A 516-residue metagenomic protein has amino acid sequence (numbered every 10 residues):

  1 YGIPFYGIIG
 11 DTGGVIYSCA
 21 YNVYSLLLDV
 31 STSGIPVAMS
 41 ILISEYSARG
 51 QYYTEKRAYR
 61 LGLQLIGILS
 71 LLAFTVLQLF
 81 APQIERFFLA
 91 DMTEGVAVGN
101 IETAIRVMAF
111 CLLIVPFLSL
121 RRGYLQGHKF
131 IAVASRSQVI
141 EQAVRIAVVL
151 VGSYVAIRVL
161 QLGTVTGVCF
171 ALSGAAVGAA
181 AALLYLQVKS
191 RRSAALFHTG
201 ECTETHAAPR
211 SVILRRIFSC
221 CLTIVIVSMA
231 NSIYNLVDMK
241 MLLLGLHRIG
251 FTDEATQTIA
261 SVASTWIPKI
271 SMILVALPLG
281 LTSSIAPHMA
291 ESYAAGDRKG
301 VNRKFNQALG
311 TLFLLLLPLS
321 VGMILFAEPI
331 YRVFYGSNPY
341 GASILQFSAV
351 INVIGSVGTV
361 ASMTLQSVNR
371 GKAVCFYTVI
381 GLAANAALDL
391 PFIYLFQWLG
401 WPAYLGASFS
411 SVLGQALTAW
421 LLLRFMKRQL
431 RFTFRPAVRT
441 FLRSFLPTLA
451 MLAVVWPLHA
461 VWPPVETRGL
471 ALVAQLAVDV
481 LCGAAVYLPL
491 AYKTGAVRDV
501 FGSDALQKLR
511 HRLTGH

Functional and structural regions predicted by a protein language model:
Y1-E45, F74, Q78, T223-L244: Signature of the first transmembrane helix
V15-T32, T223, A255-P278, G310-T311: Alpha-helical transmembrane segments of polytopic membrane transporters and translocases
E45-G62, I259-V353: Specific pore-lining/lateral-gate transmembrane helices of multi-pass inner-membrane transport and insertion machines
F74-E102, R158, S320-G336, I393-F396 (+1 more regions): Short membrane-interface helical motifs at transmembrane helix boundaries in multi-pass membrane transporters
L79, M92-L120, S337-A361: Alpha-helical transmembrane segments of multi-pass membrane proteins
I114-S137, V350-I380, W401: Membrane-interface junctions at transmembrane-helix termini in multi-pass inner-membrane proteins
A132, A143-L184, K372, L382-W420 (+2 more regions): Membrane-interface helix-loop junctions in multi-pass transport and translocation proteins
P457-H516: Membrane-proximal transmembrane or re-entrant/amphipathic helices at the cytosolic face
